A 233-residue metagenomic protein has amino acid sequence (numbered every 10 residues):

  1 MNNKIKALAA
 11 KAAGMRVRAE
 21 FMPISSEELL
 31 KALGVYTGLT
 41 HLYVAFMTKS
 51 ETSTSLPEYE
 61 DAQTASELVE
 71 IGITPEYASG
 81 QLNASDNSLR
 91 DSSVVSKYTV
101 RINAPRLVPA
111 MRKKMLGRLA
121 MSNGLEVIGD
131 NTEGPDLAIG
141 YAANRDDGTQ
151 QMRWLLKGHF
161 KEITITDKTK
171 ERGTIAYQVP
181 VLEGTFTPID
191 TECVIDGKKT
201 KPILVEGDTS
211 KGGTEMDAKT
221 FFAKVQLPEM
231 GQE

Functional and structural regions predicted by a protein language model:
M1-L68, E233: Polar/acidic, low-complexity leader/linker segments enriched in S/T/G and N/D
L56, V69, T74-S85: N-terminal "mature-chain" segments and other terminal, solvent-exposed stretches
D86-S92, L125-G129, T166-G173: Catalytic micro-motifs at enzyme active sites that drive phosphoryl/nucleotidyl and oxygen chemistry
N87-R112, A176-I189: Oligomerization/assembly interface segments of phage tail-like spikes and tubes
A104-V108, A143-D147, H159-E162, F186-D190: Beta-strand elements of well-folded, non-transmembrane domains
V108-D130: Charged, amphipathic alpha-helical segments
D130-T164: Short helix-loop boundary/capping segments
F160-E233: Mixed-charge, glycine-accented linear interaction segment located at domain edges/termini
